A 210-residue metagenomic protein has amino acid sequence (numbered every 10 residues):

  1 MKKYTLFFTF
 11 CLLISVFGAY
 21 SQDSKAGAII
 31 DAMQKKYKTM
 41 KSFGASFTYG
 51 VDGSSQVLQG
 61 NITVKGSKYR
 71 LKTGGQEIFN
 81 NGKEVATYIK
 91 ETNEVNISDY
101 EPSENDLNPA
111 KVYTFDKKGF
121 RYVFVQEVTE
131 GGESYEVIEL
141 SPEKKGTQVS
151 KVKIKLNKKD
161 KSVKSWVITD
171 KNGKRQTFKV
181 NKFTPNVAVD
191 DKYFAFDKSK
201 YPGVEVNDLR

Functional and structural regions predicted by a protein language model:
M1-F7: Bacterial N-terminal signal peptides that target proteins for export
F8-V16: Bacterial N-terminal signal peptides
F17-S55, S67-K68, K200, E205-R210: N-terminal leader/targeting segments and the immediate start of mature chains
A45-F47, Y69-T73, V85-Y88, I97 (+3 more regions): Short hydrophobic/aromatic-rich beta-strand segments that constitute the beta-sheet cores of beta-sandwich/beta-barrel
D52-S55, Q76, G173: Solvent-exposed loop/turn segments connecting transmembrane beta-strands in outer-membrane beta-barrel proteins
Q59-L107, Q176: An acidic-aromatic
Y100-S134: Flexible, surface-exposed loop/linker segments and immediately adjacent secondary-structure boundaries
F120-P202, V206-L209: Gly/Pro-enriched, hydrophobic low-complexity segments that function as extracytoplasmic propeptides/linkers
